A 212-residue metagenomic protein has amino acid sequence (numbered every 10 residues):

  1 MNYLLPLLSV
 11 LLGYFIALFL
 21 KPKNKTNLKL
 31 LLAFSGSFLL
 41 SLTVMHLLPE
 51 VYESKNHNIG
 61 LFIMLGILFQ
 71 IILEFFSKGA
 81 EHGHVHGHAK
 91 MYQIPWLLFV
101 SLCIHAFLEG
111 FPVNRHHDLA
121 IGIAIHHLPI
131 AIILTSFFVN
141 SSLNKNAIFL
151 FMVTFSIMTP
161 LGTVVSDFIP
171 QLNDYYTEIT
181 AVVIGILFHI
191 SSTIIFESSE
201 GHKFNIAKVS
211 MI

Functional and structural regions predicted by a protein language model:
M1-I212: Intrinsically disordered, metal-sensing/regulatory segments
